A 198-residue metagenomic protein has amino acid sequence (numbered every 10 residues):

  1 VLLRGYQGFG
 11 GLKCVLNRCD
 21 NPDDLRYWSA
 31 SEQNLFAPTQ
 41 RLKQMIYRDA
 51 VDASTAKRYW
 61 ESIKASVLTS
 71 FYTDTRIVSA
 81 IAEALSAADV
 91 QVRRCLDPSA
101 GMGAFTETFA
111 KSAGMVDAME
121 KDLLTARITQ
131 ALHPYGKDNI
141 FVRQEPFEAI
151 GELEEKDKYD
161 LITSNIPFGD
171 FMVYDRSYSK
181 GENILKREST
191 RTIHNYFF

Functional and structural regions predicted by a protein language model:
V1-L132, K137: Class I S-adenosyl-L-methionine
P98-A126, H133-F198: SAM-dependent methyltransferase catalytic-core segment centered on the flexible catalytic loop and adjoining short
